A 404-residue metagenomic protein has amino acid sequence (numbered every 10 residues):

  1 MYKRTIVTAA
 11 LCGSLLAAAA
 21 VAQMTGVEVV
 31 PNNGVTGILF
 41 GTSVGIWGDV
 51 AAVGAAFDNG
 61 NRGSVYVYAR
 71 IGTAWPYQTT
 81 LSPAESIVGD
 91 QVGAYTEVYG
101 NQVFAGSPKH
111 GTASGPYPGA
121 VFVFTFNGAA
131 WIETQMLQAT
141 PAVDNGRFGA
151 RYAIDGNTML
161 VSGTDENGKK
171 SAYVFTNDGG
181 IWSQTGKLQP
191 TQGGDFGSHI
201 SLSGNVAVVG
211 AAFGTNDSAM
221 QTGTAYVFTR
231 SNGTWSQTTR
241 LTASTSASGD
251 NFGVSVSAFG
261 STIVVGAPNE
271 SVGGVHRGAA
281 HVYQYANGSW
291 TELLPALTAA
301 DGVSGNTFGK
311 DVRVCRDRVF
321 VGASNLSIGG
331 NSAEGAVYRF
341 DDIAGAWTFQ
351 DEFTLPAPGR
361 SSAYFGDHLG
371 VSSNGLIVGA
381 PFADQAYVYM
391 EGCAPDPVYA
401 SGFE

Functional and structural regions predicted by a protein language model:
M1-A9: Bacterial N-terminal signal peptides that target proteins for export
Y2, A20-Y399: Conserved beta-strand/short-helix segments that make up beta-rich extracellular adhesion/recognition modules
T8-A17: Bacterial N-terminal signal peptides
S401-F403: Ser/Thr-rich, Pro/Gly/Ala-heavy low-complexity intrinsically disordered linkers and tails of secreted extracellular
